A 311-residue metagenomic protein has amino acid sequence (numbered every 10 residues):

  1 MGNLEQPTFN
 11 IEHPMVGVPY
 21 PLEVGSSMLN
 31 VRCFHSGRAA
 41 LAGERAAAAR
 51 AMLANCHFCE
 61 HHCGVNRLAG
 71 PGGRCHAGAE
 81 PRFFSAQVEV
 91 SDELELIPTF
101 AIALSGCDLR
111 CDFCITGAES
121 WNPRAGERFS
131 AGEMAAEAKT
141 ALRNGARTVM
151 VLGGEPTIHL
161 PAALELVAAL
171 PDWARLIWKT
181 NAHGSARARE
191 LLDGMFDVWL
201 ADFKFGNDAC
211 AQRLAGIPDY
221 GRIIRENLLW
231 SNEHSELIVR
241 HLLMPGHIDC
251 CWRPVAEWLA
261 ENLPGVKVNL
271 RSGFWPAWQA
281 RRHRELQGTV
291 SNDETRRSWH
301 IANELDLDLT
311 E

Functional and structural regions predicted by a protein language model:
M1-V31: Intrinsic disorder/low-complexity segments
L22-G25, L29-A69, N232-L237, H241-E311: Auxiliary Fe-S-binding modules of radical SAM enzymes
N30-D108, D112, T116-P123: N-terminal [4Fe-4S]-dependent radical SAM core
R82-I102, A136-G153, L309: Short Fe-S-cluster ligation motifs
C111-T116, P123-G126, P161-A163, A188-E190: Short, conserved acidic/polar surface loops in the N-terminal third of protein domains
A118-A125, R213-P218, R282-T289: Short glycine-enriched, charge-decorated loop/helix-capping segments at active-site entrances that position
A118-V149, I301: Conserved alpha-helical substructure of the radical SAM core
A135-H283: Conserved AdoMet/S-adenosylmethionine-binding subsite of the radical SAM
